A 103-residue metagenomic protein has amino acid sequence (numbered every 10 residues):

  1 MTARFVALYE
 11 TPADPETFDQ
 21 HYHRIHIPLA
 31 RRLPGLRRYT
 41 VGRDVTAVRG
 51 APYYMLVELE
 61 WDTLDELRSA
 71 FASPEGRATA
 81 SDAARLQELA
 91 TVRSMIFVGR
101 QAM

Functional and structural regions predicted by a protein language model:
M1-M103: Macromolecular interaction modules
